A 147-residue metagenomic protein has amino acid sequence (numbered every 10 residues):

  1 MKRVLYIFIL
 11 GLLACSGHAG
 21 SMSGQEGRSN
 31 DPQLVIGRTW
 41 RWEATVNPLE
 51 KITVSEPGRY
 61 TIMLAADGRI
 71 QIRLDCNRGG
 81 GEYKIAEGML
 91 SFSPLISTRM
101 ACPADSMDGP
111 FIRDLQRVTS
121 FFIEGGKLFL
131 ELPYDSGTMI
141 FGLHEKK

Functional and structural regions predicted by a protein language model:
M1-V4: Positively charged n-region of N-terminal signal peptides that target proteins for export
Y6-A14: Bacterial N-terminal signal peptides
C15-K147: Lipid interaction determinants
